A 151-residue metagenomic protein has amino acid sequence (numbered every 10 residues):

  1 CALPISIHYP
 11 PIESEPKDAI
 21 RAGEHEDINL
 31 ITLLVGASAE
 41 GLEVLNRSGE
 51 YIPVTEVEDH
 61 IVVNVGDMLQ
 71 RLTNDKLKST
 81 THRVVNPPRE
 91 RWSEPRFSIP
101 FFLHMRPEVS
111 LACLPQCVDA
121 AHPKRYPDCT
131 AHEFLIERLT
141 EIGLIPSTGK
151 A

Functional and structural regions predicted by a protein language model:
A2-A151: C-terminal flanking tails of non-heme Fe-dependent oxygenases
